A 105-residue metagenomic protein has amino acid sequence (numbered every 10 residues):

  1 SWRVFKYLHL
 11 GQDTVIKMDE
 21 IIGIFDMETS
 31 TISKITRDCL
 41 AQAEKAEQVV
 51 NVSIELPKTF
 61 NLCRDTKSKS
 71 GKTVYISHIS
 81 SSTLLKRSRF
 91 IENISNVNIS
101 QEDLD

Functional and structural regions predicted by a protein language model:
S1-D105: Eukaryotic intrinsically disordered, low-complexity regulatory linkers and tails enriched in Ser/Thr/Pro
